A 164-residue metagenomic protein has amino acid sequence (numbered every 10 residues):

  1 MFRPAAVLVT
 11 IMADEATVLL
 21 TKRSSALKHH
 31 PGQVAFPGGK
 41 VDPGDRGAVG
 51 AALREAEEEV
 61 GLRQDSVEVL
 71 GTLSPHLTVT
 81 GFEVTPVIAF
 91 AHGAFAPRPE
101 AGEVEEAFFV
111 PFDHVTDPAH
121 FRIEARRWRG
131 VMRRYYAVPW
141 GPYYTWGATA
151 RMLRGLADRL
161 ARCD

Functional and structural regions predicted by a protein language model:
M1-F36: N-terminal strand-loop-strand
T10, T149-L156: Buried hydrophobic packing segments
E15-K22, P97-P99, W146-G147: Short, well-ordered strand-loop elements centered on a beta-strand within folded domains, enriched for acidic residues
K40-G141, T145, R154-D164: Unchanged
